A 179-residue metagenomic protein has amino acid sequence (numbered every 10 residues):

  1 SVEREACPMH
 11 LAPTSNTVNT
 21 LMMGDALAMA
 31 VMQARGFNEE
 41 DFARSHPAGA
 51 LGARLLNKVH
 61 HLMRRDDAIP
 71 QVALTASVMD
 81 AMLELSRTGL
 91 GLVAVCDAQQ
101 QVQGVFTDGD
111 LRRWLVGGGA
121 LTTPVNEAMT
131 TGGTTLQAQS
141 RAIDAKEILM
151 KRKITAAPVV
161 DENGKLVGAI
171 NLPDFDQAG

Functional and structural regions predicted by a protein language model:
S1-G36: Short alpha-helices
A6, Q33-D66: Internal, active-site/partner-interface "lid" segment
A6-H10, D110-V125, P173-G179: A short, polar/charged loop-to-alpha-helix boundary motif
N16, T20, G24, A48-L55 (+3 more regions): Generic structural signal for well-ordered, non-membrane alpha-helical segments in soluble metabolic enzymes
M22, A26-A30, H61, D80 (+2 more regions): Alpha-helical scaffold segments in soluble metabolic enzymes
L55-I69, T122-G133: Bateman (tandem CBS) regulatory domains
L62, L85-T88, V93-G109, A128 (+2 more regions): A glycine-centered beta-loop-beta connector
Q71-G89, L115, T135-I154, V159-N163 (+1 more regions): The conserved cystathionine-beta-synthase
